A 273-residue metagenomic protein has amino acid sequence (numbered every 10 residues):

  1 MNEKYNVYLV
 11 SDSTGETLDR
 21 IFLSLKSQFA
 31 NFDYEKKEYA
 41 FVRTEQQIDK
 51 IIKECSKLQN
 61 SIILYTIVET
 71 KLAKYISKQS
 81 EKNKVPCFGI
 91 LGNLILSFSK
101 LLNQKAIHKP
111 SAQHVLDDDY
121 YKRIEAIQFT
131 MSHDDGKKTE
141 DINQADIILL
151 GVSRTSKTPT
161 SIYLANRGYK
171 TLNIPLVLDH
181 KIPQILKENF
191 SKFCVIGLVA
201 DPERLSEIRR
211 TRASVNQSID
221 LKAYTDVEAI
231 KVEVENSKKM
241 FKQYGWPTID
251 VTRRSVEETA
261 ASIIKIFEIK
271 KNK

Functional and structural regions predicted by a protein language model:
M1-I21, L25: N-terminal accessory targeting/assembly segments
K36-Q46, L176-L178, R253: Short beta->alpha junction loops
E38-K57, I63-I67: Metallocofactor- and cofactor-centric catalytic cores in central/energy metabolism, strongly enriched
E81-E125, D226-V232, K239: Ser/Thr/Gly-rich flexible loops in soluble cytosolic domains mediating phosphotransfer, phosphorylation
I124-K170: Internal active-site segments that recognize and position negatively charged phosphoryl groups and nucleotide moieties
T130-K137, T211, S218-T259: Small-molecule kinase domains that catalyze NTP-dependent phosphoryl transfer to phosphate-bearing small molecules
T171-I182: Short beta-strand-centered segment that lines the nucleotide-binding/catalytic pocket of NTP-utilizing
S191-R210: Conserved phosphate-donor/acceptor-positioning beta-strand/loop module used by diverse small-molecule
